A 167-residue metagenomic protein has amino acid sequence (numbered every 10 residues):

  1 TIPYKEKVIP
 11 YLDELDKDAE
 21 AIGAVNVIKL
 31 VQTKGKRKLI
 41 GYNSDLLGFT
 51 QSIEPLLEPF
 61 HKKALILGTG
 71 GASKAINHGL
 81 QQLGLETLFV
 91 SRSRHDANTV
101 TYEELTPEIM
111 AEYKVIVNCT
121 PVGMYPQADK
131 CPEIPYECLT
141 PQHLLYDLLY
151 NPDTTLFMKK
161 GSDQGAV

Functional and structural regions predicted by a protein language model:
T1-L56: Phosphate/diphosphate ligand-binding glycine-rich loop within oxidoreductases
I2-I9, A72, P121-M124, N151: Short glycine-rich anion-binding loops that position phosphate/pyrophosphate groups of nucleotides and phosphorylated
P10-D13, Q51, P55, H78 (+3 more regions): Short, well-ordered alpha-helices that flank and scaffold nucleotide-derived cofactor binding pockets
N43-L46, I53, K62-Q81: Glycine-rich adenosine-cofactor-binding loop
G48-P59, G71, N98-E104: Active-site glycine-rich loop that binds ribose-phosphate moieties when present
L57-K63, T140-P141: Short helix-loop-beta connector
Q82-V100: NAD(P)-binding Rossmann-fold cofactor-contacting core
A97-V167: Rossmann-like adenosine-cofactor binding region
